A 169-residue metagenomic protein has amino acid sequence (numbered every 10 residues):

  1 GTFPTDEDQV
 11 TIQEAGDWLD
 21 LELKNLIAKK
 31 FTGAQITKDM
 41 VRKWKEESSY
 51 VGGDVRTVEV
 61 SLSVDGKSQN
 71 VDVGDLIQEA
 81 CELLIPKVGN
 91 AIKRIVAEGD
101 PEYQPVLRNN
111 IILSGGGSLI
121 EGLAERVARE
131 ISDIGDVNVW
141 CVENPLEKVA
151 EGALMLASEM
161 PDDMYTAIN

Functional and structural regions predicted by a protein language model:
G1-P4, I120-E121, A150: Short glycine/serine/threonine-rich phosphate/pyrophosphate-binding segments that cradle anionic phosphate groups
T2-G89, K93, P101-Y103, N109: Phosphate-binding glycine-rich/basic clefts of nucleotide- and phosphate-handling proteins, predominantly
T2-T5, R126-I134, M164: A glycine- and small-aliphatic-rich helix-loop capping segment at beta-alpha/alpha-beta transitions that lines
D20, V139-N169: Glycine-rich phosphate-binding/hydrolytic loop that grips phosphoryl groups
E46-S49, A124-E125, A150-L154: Conserved strand-to-helix beginnings and helix N-cap segments that scaffold or border functional pockets
S49-G53, P101-E130, P145: Glycine-rich phosphate-binding loops at beta-strand->alpha-helix junctions
R94-P101, R129, E159-D162: Conserved helix-loop functional segments at active or binding sites
E98-P105, T166-I168: Short helix/loop segment immediately N-terminal to the Walker
